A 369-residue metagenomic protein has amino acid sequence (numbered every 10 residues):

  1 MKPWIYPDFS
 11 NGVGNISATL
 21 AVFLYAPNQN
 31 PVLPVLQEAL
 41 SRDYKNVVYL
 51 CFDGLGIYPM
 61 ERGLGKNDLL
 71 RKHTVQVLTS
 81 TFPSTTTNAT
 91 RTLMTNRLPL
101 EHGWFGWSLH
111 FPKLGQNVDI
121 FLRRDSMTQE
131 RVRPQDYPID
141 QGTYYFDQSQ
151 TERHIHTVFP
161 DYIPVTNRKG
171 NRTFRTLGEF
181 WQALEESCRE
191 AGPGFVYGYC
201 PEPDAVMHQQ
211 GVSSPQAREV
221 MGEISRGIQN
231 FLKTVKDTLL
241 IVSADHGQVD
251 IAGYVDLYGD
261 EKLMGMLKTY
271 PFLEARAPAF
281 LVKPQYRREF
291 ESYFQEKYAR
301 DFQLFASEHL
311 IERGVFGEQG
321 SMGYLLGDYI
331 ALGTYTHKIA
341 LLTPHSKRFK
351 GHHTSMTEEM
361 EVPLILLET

Functional and structural regions predicted by a protein language model:
M1-T369: Feature captures the catalytic ectodomains and active-site-proximal regions of enzymes that hydrolyze or transfer
